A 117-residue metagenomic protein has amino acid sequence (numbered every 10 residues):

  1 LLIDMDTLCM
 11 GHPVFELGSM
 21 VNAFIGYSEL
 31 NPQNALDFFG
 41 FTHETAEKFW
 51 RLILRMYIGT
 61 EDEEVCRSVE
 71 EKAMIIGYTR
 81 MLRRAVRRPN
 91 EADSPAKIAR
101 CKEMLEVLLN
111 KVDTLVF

Functional and structural regions predicted by a protein language model:
L1-F15: Active-site acidic catalytic loop and adjacent metal/ATP-binding pocket of ATP-dependent phosphoryl transfer enzymes
L8-G11, G40, E44, C66: Short, solvent-exposed segments of well-ordered alpha helices
E16-E61, I76-A92: Active-site activation/catalytic loop segments of kinase-like enzymes and analogous catalytic loops in related
N22, A73-I75, K102-E106: Charged, low-complexity, helix-prone segments enriched in Lys/Glu/Asp/Gln
I58, E64, T79-F117: ATP/Mg2+ or Mg2+-diphosphate-binding catalytic cores that bind nucleotide phosphates or diphosphates via glycine-rich
D62-I76: All-alpha amphipathic helical-bundle segments outside canonical DNA-binding/catalytic cores that form hydrophobic
